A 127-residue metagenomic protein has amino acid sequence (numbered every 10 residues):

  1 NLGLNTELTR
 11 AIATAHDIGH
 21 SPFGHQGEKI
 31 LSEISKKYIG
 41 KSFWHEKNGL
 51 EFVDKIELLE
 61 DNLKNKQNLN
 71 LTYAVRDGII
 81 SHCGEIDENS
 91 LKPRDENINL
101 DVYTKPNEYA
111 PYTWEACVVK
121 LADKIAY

Functional and structural regions predicted by a protein language model:
N1-T6: Active-site cofactor/substrate anionic-group-binding motifs, chiefly glycine- and Lys/Arg-rich phosphate-binding loops
E7-R10, G19-Y127: Sequence-structural signature of the catalytic-core scaffold of metal-dependent phosphohydrolases that act on
A13: Basic, low-complexity intrinsically disordered segments
